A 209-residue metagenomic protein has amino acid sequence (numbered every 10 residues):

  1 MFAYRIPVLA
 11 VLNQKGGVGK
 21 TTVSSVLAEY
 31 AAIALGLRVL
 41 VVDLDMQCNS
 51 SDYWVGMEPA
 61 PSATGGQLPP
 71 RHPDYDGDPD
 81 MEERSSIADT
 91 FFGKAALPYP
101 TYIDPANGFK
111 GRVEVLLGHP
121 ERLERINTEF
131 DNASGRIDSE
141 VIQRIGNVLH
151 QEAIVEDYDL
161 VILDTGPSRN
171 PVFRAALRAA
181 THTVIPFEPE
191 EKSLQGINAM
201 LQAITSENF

Functional and structural regions predicted by a protein language model:
M1-F209: P-loop NTP-binding core
